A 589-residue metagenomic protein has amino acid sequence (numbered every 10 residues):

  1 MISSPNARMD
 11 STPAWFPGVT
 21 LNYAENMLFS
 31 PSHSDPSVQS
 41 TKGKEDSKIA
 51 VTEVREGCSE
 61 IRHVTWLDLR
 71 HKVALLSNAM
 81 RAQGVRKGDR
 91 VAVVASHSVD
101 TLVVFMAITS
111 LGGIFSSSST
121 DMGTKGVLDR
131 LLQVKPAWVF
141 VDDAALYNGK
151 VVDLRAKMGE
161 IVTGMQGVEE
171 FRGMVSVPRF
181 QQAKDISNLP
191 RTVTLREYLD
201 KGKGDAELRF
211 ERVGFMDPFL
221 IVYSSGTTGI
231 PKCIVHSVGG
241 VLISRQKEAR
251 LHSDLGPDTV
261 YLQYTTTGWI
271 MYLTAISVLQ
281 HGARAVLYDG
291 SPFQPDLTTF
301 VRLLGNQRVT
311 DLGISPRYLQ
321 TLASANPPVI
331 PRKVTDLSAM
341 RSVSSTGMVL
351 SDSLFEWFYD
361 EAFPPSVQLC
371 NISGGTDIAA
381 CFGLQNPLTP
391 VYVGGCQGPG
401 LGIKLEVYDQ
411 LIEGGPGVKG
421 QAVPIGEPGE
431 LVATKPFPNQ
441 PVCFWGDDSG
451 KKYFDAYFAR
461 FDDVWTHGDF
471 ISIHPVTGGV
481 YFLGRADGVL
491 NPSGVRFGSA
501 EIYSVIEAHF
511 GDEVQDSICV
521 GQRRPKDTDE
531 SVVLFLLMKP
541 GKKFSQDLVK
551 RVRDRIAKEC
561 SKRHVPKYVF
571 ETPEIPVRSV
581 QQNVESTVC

Functional and structural regions predicted by a protein language model:
E45-I49, M174-V177, Q181-Q182, S187-Y223 (+3 more regions): Conserved pre-ATP/AMP-binding loop-to-beta segment of ANL
C58-R62, A79-M122, G126-L128, L262-T266: Conserved AMP-binding/adenylate-forming
Q83, S110-E197, S315-P316: Structural core segment of the AMP-binding/adenylate-forming
V93, T120-D143, M158, G305 (+5 more regions): AMP-binding/adenylate-forming catalytic core of the ANL superfamily
W138-K157, Q181, T266, D289-F293 (+3 more regions): Adenylate-forming
G173-P178, E530, K558-N583: AMP-binding/adenylate-forming catalytic domain of the ANL superfamily
G240-V260, I270-D311, S324-N326, I330: Conserved AMP-binding/adenylation subdomain of ANL enzymes
L251, R341-V343, L350-G479, D487-V489 (+1 more regions): Conserved AMP-binding/adenylate-forming
